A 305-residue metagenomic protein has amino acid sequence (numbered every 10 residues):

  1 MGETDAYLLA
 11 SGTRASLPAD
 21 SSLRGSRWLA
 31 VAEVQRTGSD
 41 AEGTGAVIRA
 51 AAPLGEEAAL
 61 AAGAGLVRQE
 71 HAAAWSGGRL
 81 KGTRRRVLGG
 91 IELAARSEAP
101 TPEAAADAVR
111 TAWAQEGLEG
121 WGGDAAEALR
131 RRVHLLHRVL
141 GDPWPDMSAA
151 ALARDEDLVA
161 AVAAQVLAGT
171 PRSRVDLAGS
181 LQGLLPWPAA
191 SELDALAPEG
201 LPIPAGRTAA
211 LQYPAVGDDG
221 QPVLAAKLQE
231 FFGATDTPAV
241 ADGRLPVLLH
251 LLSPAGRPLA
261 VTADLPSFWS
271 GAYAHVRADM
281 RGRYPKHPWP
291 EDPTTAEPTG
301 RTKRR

Functional and structural regions predicted by a protein language model:
M1, A6, S11, L29-G200 (+1 more regions): Acidic, serine/threonine- and proline-rich low-complexity intrinsically disordered segments
M1-S26, G179-G233: Flexible, glycine/threonine-enriched loop-and-boundary segments that flank and lead into catalytic domains of large
